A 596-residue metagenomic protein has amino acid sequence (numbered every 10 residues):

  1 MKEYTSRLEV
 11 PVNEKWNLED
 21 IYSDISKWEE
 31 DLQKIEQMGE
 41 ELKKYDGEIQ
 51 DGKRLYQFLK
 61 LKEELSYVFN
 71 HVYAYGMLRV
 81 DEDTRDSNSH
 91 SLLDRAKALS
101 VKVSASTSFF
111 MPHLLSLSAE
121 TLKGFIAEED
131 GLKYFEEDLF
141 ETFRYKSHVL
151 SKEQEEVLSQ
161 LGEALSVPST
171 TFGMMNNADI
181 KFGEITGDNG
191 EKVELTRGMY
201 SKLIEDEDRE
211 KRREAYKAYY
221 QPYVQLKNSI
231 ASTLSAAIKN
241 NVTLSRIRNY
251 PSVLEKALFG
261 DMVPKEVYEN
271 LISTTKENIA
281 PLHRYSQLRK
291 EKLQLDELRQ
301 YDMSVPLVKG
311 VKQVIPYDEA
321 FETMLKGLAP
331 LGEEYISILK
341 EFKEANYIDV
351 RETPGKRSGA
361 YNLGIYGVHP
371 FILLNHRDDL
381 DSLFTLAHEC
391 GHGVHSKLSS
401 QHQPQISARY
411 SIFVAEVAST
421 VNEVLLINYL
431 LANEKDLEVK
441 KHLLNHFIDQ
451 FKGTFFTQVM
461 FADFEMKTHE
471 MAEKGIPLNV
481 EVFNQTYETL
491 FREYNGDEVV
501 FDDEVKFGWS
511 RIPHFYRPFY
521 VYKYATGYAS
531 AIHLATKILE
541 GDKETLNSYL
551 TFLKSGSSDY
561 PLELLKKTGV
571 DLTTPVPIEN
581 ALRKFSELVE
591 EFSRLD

Functional and structural regions predicted by a protein language model:
M1-G310, R594: A well-structured
L8-V12, E19, S23, L114-L117 (+11 more regions): C-terminal, non-catalytic "cap/extension" segments appended to globular domains
K292-L339, F371, H395, I448-T454 (+2 more regions): Long, K/E/R/D-enriched contiguous segments that form extended
Q313-I315, I348-V368: Catalytic zinc-binding patch centered on the HExxH motif and its immediate surroundings that defines zinc-dependent
Q313-I315, I365-A387: Short pre-active-site segment immediately N-terminal to the catalytic Zn-binding motif
K326, P330-S337, L363, H392 (+2 more regions): Conserved helix-loop functional segments at active or binding sites
F371-N375, H402-I412, K441-Q450, H469-M471: Short beta-alpha connecting loops at secondary-structure transitions that line or flank enzyme active sites
T385, S396-T420: Post-HEXXH active-site segment of zinc metalloproteases
